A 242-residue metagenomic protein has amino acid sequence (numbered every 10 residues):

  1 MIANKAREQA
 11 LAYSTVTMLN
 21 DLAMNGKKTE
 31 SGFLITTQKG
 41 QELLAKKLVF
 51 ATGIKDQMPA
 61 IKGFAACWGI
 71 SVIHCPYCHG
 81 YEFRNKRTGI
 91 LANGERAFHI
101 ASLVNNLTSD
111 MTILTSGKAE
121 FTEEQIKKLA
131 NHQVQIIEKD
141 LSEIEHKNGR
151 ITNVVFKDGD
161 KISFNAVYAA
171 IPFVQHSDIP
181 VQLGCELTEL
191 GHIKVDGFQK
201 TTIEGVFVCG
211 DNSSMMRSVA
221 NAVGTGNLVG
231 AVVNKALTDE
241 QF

Functional and structural regions predicted by a protein language model:
N4, A10-T29, I35-T36, E42-L43 (+2 more regions): A Rossmann-like FAD-binding core segment of flavoenzymes
T17-K86, A166, I193-G197: FAD-binding core/adjacent interface of flavoenzyme oxidoreductases
A45, M58-P59, H99, F164 (+2 more regions): Glycine/Thr-rich phosphate-binding loops of Rossmann-like dinucleotide-binding domains
D56, E95-R96, S213-S214: Residue-level detector of alpha-helix initiation sites
A66-E82, I171-N221, L228-A231, K235: FAD-site-proximal beta/loop scaffold in flavoenzymes
K86-L107: Rossmann-like NAD(P)H-binding beta-loop-alpha module
N93, S116-K118, D211: Cofactor-binding loop segments of dinucleotide-utilizing enzymes, especially the Rossmann-like FAD- and NAD(P)+-binding
